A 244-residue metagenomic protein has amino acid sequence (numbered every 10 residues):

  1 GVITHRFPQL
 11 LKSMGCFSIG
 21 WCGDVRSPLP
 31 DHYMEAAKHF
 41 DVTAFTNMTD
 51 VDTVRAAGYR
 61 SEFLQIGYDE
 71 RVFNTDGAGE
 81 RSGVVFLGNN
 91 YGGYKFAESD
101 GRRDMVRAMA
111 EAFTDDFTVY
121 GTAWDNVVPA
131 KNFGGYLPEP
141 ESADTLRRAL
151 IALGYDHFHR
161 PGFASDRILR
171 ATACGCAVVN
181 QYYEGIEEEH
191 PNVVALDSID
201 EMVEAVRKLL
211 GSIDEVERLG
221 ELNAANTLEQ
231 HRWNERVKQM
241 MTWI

Functional and structural regions predicted by a protein language model:
G1-L10, H32-M34, K38-N192: Nucleotide-sugar donor-binding catalytic core of glycosyltransferases
L10-V25: Active-site proximal beta-strand in glycosyltransferases
V106-A110, R207, A224, M241: Non-transmembrane alpha-helical segments in soluble domains of secreted/periplasmic/extracellular proteins
T145, A205-K208, W243: CheY-like receiver
D166, D197, H231: Residue-level signal for the nucleotide or nucleotide-sugar donor/cofactor binding architecture
I186-D200, E204: Acidic, glycine-centered active-site loop in nucleotide-sugar glycosyltransferases
I199-E215: C-terminal "capping" alpha-helix adjacent to the active site of nucleotide-linked donor transferases in cell-envelope
G211-T242: A charged, aromatic-enriched C-terminal amphipathic alpha-helix characteristic of glycosyltransferases across folds
